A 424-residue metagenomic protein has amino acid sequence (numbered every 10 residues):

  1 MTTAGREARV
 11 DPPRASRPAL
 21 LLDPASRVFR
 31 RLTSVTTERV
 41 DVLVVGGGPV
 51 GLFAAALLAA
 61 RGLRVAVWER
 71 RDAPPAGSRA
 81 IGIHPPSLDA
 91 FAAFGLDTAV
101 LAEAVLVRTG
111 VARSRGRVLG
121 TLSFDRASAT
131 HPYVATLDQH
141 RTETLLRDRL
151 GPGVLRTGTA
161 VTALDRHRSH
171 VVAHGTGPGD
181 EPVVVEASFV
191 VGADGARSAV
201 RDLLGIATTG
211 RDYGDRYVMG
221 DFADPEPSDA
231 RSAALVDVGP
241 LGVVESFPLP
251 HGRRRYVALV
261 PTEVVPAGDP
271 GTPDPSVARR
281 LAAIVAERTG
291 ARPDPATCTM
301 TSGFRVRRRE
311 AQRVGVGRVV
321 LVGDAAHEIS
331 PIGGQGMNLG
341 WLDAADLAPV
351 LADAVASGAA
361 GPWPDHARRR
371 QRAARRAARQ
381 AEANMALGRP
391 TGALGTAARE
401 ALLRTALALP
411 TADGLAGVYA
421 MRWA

Functional and structural regions predicted by a protein language model:
R6, V10-T36, P349-A424: C-terminal helical "tail/cap" subdomain of flavin- and related membrane-associated enzymes
T36-V50: Beta1/beta-strand and adjacent pyrophosphate-binding region of the FAD-binding site in flavoprotein oxidoreductases
E38-V40, D180-F189: Core beta-strand elements of the Rossmann-like FAD/NAD(P) dinucleotide-binding domain in flavoenzyme oxidoreductases
P49-A55, A60, L146, G192 (+2 more regions): Conserved mid-domain beta->alpha element of the FAD-binding
A59-R79: Glycine-rich FAD pyrophosphate-binding loop
R79, I83-R149: Active-site-adjacent segment of FAD-dependent monooxygenases/related oxidoreductases
T157-V171: A conserved short coil-to-beta-strand element within the FAD-binding core of flavoproteins
F189, A193-S302, V306: Conserved FAD-binding catalytic core of PHBH/FMO-like flavoproteins
